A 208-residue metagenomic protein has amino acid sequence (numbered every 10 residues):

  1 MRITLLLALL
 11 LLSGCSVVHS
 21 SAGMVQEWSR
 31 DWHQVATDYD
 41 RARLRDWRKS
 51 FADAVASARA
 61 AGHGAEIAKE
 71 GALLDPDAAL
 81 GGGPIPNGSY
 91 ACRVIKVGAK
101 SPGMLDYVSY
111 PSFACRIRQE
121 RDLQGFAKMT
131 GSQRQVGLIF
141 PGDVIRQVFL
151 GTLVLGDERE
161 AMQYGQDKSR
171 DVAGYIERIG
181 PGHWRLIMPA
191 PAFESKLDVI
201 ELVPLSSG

Functional and structural regions predicted by a protein language model:
M1-A8: Sec-dependent signal peptide recognition, specifically the positively charged N-region followed immediately by
L12-G14: C-terminal motif of bacterial Sec signal peptides marking the signal peptidase cleavage site
S16-I85: Amphipathic/hydrophobic helical signal segments and adjacent flexible N-terminal regions that mediate secretion
A68-A72, Y164-G208: Edge beta-strand at a domain terminus
G82-Q147: Mid-length scaffold segments of soluble, non-membrane domains
K100, S132-L138, L155-M162, A192-V199: Short, surface-exposed beta-strand/loop "edge" segments at domain boundaries and coil↔beta transitions
K100-F113, F149-Y175: An anionic, turn-rich surface loop/hairpin at beta-sheet edges that serves as a generic interaction/coordination patch
G125-T130, L150-T152, L186-P191: Short beta-strand segments that buttress and anchor functional surface loops
